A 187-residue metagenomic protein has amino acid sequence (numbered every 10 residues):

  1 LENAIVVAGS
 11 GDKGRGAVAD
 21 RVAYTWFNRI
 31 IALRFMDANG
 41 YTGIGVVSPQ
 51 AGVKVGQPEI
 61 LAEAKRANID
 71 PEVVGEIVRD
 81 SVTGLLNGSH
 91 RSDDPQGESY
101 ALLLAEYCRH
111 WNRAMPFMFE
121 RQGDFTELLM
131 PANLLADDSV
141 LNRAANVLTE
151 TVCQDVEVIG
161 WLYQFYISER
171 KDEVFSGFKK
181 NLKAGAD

Functional and structural regions predicted by a protein language model:
L1-D187: Preference for the N-terminal adenyl/adenosyl cofactor-binding alpha/beta module
